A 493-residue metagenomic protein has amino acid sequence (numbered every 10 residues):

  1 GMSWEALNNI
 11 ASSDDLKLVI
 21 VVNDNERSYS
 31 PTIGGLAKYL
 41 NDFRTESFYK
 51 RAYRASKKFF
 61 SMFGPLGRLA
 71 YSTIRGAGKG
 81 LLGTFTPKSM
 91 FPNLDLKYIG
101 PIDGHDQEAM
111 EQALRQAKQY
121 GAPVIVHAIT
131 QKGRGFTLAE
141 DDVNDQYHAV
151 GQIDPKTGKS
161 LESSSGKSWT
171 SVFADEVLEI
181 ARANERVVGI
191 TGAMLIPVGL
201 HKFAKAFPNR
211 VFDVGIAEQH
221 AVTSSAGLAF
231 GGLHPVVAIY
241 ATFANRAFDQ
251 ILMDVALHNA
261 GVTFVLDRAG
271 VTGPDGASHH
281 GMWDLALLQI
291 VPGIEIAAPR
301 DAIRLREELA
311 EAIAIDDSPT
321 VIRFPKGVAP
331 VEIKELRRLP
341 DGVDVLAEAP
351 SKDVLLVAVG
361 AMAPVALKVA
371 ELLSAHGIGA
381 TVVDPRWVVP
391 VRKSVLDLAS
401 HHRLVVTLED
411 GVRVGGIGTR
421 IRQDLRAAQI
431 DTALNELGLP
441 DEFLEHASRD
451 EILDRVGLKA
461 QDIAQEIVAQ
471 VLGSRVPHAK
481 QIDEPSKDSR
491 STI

Functional and structural regions predicted by a protein language model:
S3-L7, A113, Q250, E308-L309 (+1 more regions): Short beta-alpha junctions and helix-cap segments that line functional grooves
W4-E5, D15, I20, I251: Glycine/threonine-rich beta-strand-loop-alpha-helix active-site module that forms ligand/phosphate-binding
S12-A149, K159-A206, D213, Q219-T223 (+3 more regions): Thiamine diphosphate
Q152-D154, Q289-K334: Helix-enriched interaction subdomains in cytosolic or periplasmic regions, typified by TIR/SEFIR signaling/NADase cores
S224, P235-A238, F248-Q250: Catalytic phosphate/nucleotide-handling subdomain of diverse soluble enzymes
G232: Conserved G/P- and acidic residue-centered "switch" motifs that form tight phosphate/ATP-binding loops in soluble
